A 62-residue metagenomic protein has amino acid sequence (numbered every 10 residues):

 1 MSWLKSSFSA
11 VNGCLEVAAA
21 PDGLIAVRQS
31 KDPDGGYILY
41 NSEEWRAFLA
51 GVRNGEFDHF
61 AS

Functional and structural regions predicted by a protein language model:
M1-S62: Positively charged, low-complexity terminal tracts and the immediately adjacent first secondary-structure elements
